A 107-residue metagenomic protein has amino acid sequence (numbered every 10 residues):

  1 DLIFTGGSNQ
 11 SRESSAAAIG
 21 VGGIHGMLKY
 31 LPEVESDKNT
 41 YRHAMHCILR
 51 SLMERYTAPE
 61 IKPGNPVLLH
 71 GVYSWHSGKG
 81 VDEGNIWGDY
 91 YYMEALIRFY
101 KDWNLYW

Functional and structural regions predicted by a protein language model:
D1-W107: Glycan-recognition and catalytic cores of secretory/periplasmic carbohydrate-active enzymes
